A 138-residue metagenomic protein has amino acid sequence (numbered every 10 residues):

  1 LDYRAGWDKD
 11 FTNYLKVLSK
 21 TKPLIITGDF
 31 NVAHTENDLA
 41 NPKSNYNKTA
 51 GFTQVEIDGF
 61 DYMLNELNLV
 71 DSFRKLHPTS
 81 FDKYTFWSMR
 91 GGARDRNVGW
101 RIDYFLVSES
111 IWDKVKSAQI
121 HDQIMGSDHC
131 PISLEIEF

Functional and structural regions predicted by a protein language model:
L1-F138: Active-site regions of metal-assisted phosphoester/phosphodiester hydrolases, unifying DNase/endonuclease modules
